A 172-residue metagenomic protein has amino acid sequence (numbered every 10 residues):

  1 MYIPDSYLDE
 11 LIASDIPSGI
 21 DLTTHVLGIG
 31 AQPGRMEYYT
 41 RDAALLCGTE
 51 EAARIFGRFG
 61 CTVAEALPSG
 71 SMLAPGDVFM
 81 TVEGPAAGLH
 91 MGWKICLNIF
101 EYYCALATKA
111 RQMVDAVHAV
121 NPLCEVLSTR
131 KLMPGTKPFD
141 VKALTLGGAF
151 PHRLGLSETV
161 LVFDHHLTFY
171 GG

Functional and structural regions predicted by a protein language model:
M1-G172: Acidic/glycine-rich phosphate/pyrophosphate-binding loops and surrounding catalytic core that coordinate Mg2+
